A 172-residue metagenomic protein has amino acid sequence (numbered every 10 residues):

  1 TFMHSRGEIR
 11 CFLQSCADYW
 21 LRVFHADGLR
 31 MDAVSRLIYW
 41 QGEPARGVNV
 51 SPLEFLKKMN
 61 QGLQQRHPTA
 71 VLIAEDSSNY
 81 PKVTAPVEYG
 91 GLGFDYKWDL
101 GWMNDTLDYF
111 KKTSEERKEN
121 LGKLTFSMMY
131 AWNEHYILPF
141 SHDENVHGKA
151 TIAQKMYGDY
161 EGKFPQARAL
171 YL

Functional and structural regions predicted by a protein language model:
T1-V48: Substrate-binding/active-site clefts of carbohydrate-active enzymes
H25-D27, Y39-L172: Conserved alpha/beta catalytic core and glycan-binding cleft of carbohydrate-active enzymes
